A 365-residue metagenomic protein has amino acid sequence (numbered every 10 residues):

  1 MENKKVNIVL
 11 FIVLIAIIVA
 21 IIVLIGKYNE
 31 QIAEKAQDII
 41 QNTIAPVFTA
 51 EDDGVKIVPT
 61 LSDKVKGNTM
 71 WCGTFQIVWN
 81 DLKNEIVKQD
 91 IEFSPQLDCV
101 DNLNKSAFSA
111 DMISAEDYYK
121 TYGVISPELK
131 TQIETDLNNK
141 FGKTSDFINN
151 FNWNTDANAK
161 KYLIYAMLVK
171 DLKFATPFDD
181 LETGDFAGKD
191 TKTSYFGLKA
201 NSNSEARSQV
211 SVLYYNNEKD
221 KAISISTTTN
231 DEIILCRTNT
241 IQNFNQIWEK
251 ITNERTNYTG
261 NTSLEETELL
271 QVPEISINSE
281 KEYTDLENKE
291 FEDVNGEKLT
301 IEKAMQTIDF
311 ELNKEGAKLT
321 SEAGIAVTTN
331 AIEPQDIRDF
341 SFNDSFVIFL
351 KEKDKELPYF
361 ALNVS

Functional and structural regions predicted by a protein language model:
E2-L14: N-terminal Sec-pathway targeting helices
K4, I21-I22, G188, D339: Short linear sequence motifs
F11-V23: Hydrophobic membrane-insertion alpha-helices, especially the h-region of bacterial N-terminal signal peptides
I21-K35: Membrane-interface motif at the C-terminal end of an N-terminal transmembrane signal
I32-S365: Hydrophobic-core positions in well-structured secondary-structure elements of globular domains
